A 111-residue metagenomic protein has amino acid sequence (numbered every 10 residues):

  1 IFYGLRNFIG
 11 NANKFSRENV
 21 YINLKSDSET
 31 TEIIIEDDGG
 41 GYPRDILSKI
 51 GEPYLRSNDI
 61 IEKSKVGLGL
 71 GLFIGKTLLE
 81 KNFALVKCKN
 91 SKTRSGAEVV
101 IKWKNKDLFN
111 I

Functional and structural regions predicted by a protein language model:
Y3-N7, N11: Conserved polar catalytic motif of the HATPase_c/GHKL fold
E18, N82-L85: Conserved glycine-rich
N19-E29: Short beta-strand/loop element within the Bergerat-fold HATPase_c
D37: Acidic ATP/Mg2+-coordinating residue in the GHKL
Y42-L55: Short conserved segment of the HATPase_c
L55-V66: Glycine-rich ATP-lid/hinge loop adjacent to the conserved G-boxes
G71-G75: Short alpha-helical Gxxx[C/S/T] motif in the catalytic ATP-binding
